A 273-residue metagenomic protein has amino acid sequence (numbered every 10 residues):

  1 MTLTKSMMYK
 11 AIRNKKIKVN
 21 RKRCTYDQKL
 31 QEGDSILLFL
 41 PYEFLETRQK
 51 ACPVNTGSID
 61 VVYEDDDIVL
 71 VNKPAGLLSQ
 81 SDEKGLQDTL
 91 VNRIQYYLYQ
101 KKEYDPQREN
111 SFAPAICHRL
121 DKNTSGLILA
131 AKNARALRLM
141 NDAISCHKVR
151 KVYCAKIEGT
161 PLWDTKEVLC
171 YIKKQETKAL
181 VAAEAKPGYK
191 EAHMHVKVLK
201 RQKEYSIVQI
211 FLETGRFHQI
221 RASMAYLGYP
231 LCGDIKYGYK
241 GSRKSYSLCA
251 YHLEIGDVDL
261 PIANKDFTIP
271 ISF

Functional and structural regions predicted by a protein language model:
M1-F273: RNA pseudouridine synthases
